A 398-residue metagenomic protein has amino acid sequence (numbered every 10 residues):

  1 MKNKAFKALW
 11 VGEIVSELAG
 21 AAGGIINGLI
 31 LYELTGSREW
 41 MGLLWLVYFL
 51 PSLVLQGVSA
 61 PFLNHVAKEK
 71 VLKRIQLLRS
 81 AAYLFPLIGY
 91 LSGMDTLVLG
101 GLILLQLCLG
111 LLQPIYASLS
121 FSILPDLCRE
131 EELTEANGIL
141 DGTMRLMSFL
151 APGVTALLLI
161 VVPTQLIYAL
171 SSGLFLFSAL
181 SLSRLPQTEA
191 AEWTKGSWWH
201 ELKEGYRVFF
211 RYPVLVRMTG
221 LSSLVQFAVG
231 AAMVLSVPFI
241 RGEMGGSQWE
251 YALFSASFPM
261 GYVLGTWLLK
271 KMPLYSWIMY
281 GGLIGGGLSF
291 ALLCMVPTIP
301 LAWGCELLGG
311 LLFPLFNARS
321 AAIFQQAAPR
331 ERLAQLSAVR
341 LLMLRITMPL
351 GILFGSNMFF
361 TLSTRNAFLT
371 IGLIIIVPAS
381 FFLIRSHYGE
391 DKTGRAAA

Functional and structural regions predicted by a protein language model:
A8-G24, V47-L63, A67-S80, G101-L159 (+3 more regions): Substrate-agnostic recognition of the 12-TM MFS/MFS-like secondary transporter fold
G23, Y32, F85-G93, L109 (+4 more regions): MFS-fold secondary transporters
G23-I26, T35-W45, G138, G245-S255 (+1 more regions): Small-residue hotspots at the loop-to-helix junctions and early N-terminal turns of transmembrane alpha-helices
V54-V58, H65, E69-V71, I75 (+2 more regions): C-terminal transmembrane bundle of multi-pass solute transporters/carriers
I88-L105, C294-E306: Helix-loop junctions at membrane interfaces in 12-TM secondary transporters
T96-Q106, G110, E135-T188, A252 (+5 more regions): Hydrophobic alpha-helical transmembrane segments
V161-A169, E201-K203, R207-V263: A single, central transmembrane helix in multi-pass transporters
S183-R207, K392-A397: Flexible cytoplasmic inter-helical loops of multi-pass small-molecule transporters
